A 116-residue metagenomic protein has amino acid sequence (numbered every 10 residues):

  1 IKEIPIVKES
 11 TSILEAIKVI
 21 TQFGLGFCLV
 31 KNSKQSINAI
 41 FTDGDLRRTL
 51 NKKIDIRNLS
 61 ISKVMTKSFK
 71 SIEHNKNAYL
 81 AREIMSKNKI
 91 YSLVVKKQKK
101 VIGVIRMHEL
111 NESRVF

Functional and structural regions predicted by a protein language model:
I1-I4, N58-F69: Bateman (tandem CBS) regulatory domains
I6-G24, K31-N32, L50, S71-I90 (+2 more regions): The conserved cystathionine-beta-synthase
L29, Q35-K52, I61-T66: Helical hairpin unit composed of two closely spaced alpha helices linked by a short loop
K34, D45, K100, R106-E109: Short, glycine/serine-rich, charged loops/turns that create anion-binding and catalytic segments at active sites
I37-N38, K96, V101-I102: Short hydrophobic beta-strand segments in globular cytosolic domains
F41, L59, K76, I105: Short beta-to-alpha loop/turn elements within the nucleotide-binding domains of ABC transporters
